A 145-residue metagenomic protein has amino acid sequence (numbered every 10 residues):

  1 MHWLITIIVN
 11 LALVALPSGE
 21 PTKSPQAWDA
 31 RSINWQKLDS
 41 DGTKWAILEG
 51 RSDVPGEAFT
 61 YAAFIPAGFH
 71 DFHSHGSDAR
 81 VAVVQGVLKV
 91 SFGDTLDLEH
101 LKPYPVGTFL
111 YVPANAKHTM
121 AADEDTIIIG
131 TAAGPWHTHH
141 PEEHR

Functional and structural regions predicted by a protein language model:
M1-L4: Positively charged n-region of N-terminal signal peptides that target proteins for export
T6-V14: Bacterial N-terminal signal peptides
L13-Y61, E143-R145: A short, N-terminal "cap"/entry segment at the start of jelly-roll beta-barrel domains of the cupin/DSBH fold
S24, E99, T119-R145: Double-stranded beta-helix
I65-F69, H75-T95: Glycine- and acidic-residue-biased ligand/ion/polar-headgroup-sensing regions
D71-H73, V90-S91, V112, K117-D123: Short beta-strand His + acidic residue motifs that chelate non-heme Fe in jelly-roll/DSBH and cupin folds
D94-A114: Short acidic-glycine-tyrosine-enriched beta hairpin
